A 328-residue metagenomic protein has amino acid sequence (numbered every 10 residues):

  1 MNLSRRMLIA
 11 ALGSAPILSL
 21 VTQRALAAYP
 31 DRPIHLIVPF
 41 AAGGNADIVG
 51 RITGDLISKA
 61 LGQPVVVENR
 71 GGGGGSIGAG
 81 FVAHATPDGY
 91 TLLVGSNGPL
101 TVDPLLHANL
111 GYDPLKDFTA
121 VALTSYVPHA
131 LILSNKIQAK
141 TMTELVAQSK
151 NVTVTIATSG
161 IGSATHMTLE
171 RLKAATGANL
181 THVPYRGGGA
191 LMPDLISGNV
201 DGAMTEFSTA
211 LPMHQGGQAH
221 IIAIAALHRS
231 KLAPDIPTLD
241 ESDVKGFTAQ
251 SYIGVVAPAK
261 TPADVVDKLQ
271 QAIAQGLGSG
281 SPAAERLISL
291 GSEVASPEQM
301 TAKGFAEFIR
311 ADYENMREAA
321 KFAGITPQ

Functional and structural regions predicted by a protein language model:
M1-G13: N-terminal secretory signal peptides and thylakoid transit peptides that target proteins across membranes
G13-S19: Bacterial N-terminal signal peptides
T22-Q23: N-terminal signal peptide c-region/cleavage motif recognized by signal peptidases
L26-K116, T153, I161, A178-M204 (+3 more regions): N-terminal (or domain-start) structured segment
D31-P33, V266-Q328: An extracytoplasmic/periplasmic, membrane-proximal ligand-sensing/linker region
H84-Y90, L105-A190, L239, Y252-R286: Hinge/capping helix and adjacent helix->loop/strand transition within the periplasmic-binding protein
P99-N109, R171-A175, G202-I236: A ligand-binding cleft/hinge motif common to bilobed small-molecule-binding domains
